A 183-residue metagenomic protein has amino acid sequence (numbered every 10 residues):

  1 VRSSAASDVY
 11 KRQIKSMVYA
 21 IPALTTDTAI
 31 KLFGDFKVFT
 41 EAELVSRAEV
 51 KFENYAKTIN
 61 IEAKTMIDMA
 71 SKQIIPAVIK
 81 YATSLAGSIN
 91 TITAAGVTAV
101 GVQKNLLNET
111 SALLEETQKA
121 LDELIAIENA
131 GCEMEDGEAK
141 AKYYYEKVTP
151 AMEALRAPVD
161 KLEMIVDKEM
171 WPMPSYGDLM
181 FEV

Functional and structural regions predicted by a protein language model:
V1-A6, Y10: Single conserved hydrophobic/aromatic residue that forms the stacking wall/gate of nucleotide- or nucleobase-binding
K11-V183: Mature extracytoplasmic or organellar-lumen-exposed domains after removal of signal/transit peptides
